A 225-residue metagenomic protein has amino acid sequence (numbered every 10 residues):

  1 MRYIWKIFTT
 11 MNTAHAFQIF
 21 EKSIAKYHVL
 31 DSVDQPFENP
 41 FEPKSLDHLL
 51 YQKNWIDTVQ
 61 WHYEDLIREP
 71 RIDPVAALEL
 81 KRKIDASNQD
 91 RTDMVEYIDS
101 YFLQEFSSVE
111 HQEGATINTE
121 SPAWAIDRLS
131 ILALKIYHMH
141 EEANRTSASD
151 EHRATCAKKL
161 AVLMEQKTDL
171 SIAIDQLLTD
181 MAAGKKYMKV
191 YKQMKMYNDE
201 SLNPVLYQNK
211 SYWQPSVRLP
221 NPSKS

Functional and structural regions predicted by a protein language model:
T9-S225: Anionic, Ser/Thr-rich low-complexity intrinsically disordered regions
